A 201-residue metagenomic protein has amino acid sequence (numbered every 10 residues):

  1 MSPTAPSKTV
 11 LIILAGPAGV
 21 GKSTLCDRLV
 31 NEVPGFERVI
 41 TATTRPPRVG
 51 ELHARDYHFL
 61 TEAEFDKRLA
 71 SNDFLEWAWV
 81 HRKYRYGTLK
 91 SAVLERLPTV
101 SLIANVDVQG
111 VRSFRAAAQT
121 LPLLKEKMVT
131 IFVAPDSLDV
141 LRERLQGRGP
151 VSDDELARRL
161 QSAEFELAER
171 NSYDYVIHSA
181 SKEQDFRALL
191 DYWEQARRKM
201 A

Functional and structural regions predicted by a protein language model:
S2-A5, E143-V151, F165-A201: NTP-dependent small-molecule kinase module
L11-I13: Short hydrophobic/aromatic beta-strand immediately N-terminal to the Walker A/P-loop
A15-P17: P-loop (Walker A) phosphate-binding loop of NTP-binding proteins
V20: ATP-binding Walker
S23: Walker A/P-loop
N31-V39: Post-Walker A helix-loop "phosphate-sensing" segment adjacent to the P-loop in P-loop NTPases
T43-G110: ATP-dependent small-molecule kinase phosphotransfer cores that center on conserved nucleotide phosphate-binding segments
S101-V108, P122-G147: Conserved phosphate-donor/acceptor-positioning beta-strand/loop module used by diverse small-molecule
